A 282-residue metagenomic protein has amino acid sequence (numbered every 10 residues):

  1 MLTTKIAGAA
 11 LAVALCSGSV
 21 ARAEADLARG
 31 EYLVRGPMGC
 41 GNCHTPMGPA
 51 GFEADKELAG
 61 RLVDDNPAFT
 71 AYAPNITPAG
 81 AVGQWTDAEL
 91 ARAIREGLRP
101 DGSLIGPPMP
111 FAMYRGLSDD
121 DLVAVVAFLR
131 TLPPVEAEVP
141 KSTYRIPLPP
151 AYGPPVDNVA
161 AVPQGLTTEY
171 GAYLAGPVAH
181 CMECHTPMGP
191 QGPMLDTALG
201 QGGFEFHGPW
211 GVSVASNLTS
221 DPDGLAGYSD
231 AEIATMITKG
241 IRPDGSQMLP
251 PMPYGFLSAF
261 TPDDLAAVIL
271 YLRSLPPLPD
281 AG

Functional and structural regions predicted by a protein language model:
A7-G18: Bacterial N-terminal signal peptides
G18-G36, Q84, P149-G176, P222: Electrostatic cytochrome c docking/interface patches
G30, P37-M47, L90, V125 (+5 more regions): The canonical Cys-X-X-Cys-His
M38, G60-A91, A112-L122, T197-M236 (+1 more regions): Electron-transfer interface patches adjacent to heme c in soluble/periplasmic c-type cytochromes and di-/multiheme
C43-P49, R95, P110, R130-T131 (+3 more regions): Detector for the c-type heme attachment site
T86-E89, R99-P107, P190-M194, S229-E232 (+3 more regions): Extended intrinsically disordered, low-complexity coil regions enriched in Ser, Thr, Gly, Ala and often Pro
E136-L148: Extended, well-folded interaction surfaces typified by the phenylalanyl-tRNA synthetase beta subunit core
V159-A160, E183, P190-P193: Extended amphipathic alpha-helical interaction segments
